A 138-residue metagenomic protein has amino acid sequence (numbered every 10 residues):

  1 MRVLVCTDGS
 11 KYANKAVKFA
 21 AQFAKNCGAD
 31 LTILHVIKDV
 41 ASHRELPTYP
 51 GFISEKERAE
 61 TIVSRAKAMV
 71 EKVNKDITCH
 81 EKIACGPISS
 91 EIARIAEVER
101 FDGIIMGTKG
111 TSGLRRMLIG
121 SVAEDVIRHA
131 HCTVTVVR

Functional and structural regions predicted by a protein language model:
M1-R2, R138: Absolute protein N-terminus
R2-P47, K72: Small/aliphatic-rich secondary-structure junction motif
T32-L34, H80-A84, T135: General small-molecule cofactor/ligand-binding pocket signal
V36, G107-K109, R138: Short secondary-structure boundary segments
T48-F52, V98, V122-A123: Short, hinge-like loop/turn segments at secondary-structure boundaries
P50-I62: A short acidic, glycine-rich active-site loop that binds or catalyzes chemistry on phosphate/adenosine moieties
E71-I104: Structural beta-alpha unit
G103-D125: Glycine-rich, Arg-bearing micro-motifs that act as flexible, cationic patches
